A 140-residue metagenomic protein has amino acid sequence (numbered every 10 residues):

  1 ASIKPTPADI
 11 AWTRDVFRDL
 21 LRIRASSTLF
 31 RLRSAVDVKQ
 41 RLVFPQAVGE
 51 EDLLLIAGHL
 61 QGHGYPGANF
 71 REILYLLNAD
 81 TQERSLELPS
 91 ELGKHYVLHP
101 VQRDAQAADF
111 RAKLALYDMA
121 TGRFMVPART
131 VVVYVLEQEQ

Functional and structural regions predicted by a protein language model:
A1-Q140: Carbohydrate-interacting/catalytic domains
